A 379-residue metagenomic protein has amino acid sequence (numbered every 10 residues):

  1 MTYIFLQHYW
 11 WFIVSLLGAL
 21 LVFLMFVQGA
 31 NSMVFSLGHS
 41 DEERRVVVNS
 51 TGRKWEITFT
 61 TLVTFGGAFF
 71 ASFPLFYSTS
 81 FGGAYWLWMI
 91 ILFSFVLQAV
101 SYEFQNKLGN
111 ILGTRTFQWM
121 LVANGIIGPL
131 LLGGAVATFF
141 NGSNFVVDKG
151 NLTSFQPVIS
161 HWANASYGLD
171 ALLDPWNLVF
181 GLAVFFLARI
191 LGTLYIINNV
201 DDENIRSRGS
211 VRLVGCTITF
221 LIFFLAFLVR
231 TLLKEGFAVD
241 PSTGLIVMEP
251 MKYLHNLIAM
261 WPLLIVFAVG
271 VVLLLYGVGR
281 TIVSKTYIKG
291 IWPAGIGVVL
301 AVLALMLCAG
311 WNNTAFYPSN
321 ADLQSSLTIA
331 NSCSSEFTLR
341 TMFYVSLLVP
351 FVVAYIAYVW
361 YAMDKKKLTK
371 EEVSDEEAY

Functional and structural regions predicted by a protein language model:
M1-F59, V63-G66: N-terminal signal-anchor module of multipass membrane proteins
H8-V22, G82-F95, V122, I126 (+2 more regions): Alpha-helical transmembrane segments
L24-S32, T60-L108, N124-N151, V184-A188 (+1 more regions): Transmembrane-helix bundle segments that line or gate the permeation/cavity pathway in multi-pass membrane proteins
E43-R53, T79-W88, I111-G125: Membrane-interfacial loop-to-helix junctions in multi-pass inner-membrane proteins
L108-I288, C308: Long, contiguous internal "core" modules enriched in hydrophobic/ aromatic residues
L245-M251, P318-L339: Short, membrane-exposed interhelical loops at transmembrane-helix boundaries
G295-S325: A C-terminal functional module that forms or caps the active site or interfaces directly with catalytic machinery
K365-Y379: Short, highly charged, low-complexity non-transmembrane loops/tails of multi-pass membrane proteins
